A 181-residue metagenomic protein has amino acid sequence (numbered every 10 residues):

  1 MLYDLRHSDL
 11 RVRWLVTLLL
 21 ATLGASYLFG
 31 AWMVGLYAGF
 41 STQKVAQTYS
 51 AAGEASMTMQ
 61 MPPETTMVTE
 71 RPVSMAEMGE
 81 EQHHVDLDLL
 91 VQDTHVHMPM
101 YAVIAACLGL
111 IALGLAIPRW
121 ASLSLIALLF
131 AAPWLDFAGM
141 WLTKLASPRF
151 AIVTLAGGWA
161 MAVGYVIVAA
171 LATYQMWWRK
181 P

Functional and structural regions predicted by a protein language model:
L2-S8, G35-L36, G79-H83, A105-L123 (+2 more regions): Juxtamembrane membrane-water interface segments of multi-pass membrane proteins, especially cytoplasmic-side
L10-F40: N-terminal signal-anchor transmembrane alpha helix
L15-V16, R119-L129: Membrane-interfacial loop-to-transmembrane alpha-helix junctions, especially the N-terminal start
S50-H84: Extracytosolic (periplasmic/ER-lumenal) interhelical loops and adjacent juxtamembrane/interface segments of multi-pass
P72-I104: Individual transmembrane alpha-helix segments
G109, P133-L145: Transmembrane alpha-helical segments of integral membrane proteins
S124-L125, S147-A160: Non-cytosolic membrane-interface motifs at loop->transmembrane helix junctions
